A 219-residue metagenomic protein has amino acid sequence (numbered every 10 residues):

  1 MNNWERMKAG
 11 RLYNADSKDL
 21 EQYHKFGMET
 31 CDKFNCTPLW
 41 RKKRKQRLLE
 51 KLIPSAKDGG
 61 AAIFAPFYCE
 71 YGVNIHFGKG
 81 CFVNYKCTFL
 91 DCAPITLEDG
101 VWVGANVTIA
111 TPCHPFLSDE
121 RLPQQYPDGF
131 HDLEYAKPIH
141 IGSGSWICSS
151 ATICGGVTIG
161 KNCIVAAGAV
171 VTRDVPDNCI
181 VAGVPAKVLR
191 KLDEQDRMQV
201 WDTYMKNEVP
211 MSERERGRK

Functional and structural regions predicted by a protein language model:
M1-G59, F116, V184-K219: Terminal amphipathic alpha-helical/low-complexity segments used for targeting or macromolecular assembly
W4-E5, H131, K137-P138, V171-T172: Short secondary-structure boundary/capping segments
R44, C148, A166: Short, conserved clusters of charged catalytic residues that mark active-site and nucleotide-handling motifs
K51-L52, I75-F77, V175: Short, T/G/N/S-enriched strand-turn elements that build extracellular solenoid repeat scaffolds
A61-I63: Extracellular beta-strand-rich, repetitive "passenger/adhesive" scaffolds that bind or process carbohydrates
F67-F77, F82-V157, V184-P185, K191-D193 (+1 more regions): Flexible, glycine/small-residue-enriched loop-and-beta-strand segment within the central core of proteins
I153-A182, A186: C-terminal/domain-terminus segments
